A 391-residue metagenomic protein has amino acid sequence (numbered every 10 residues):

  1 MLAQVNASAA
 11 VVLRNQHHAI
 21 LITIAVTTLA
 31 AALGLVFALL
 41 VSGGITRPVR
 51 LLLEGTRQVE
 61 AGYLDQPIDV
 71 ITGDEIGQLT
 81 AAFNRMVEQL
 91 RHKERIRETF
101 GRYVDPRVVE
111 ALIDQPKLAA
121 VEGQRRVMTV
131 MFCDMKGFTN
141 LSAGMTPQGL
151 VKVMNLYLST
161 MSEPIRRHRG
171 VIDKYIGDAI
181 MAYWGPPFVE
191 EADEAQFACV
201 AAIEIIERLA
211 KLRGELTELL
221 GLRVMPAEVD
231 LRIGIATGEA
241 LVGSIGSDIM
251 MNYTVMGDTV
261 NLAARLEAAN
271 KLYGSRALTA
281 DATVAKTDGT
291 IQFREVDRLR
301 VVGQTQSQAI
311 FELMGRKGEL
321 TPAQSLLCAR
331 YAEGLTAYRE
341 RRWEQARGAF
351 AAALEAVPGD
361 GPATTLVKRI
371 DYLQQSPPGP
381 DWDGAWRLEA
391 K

Functional and structural regions predicted by a protein language model:
M1-T23: Juxtamembrane amphipathic/coiled-coil helical coupling segments that flank and transmit signals to/from transmembrane
L2, I76, R85-G101: HAMP exit helix and analogous amphipathic coiled-coil linker helices
V26-T46, E60: Cytosolic-side ends of inner-membrane transmembrane helices, especially those that anchor bacterial signal-transduction
G44-Q66, I71, T80-A82, V87: Membrane-proximal alpha-helical signal-transduction linkers
R91-R125: Membrane-proximal coiled-coil signaling linkers
A119-A201, Y253: Catalytic NTP-binding/metal-coordinating core of nucleotidyl cyclase/transferase enzymes
M154-G170, P186, E190-I233, D258-K271 (+1 more regions): Alpha-helical scaffold within the catalytic cores of cyclic-nucleotide enzymes
A240, A269-Q345, A351-A353, V357-G379: Cytosolic regulatory/linker segments at or just downstream of nucleotide-handling modules in signal-transduction
